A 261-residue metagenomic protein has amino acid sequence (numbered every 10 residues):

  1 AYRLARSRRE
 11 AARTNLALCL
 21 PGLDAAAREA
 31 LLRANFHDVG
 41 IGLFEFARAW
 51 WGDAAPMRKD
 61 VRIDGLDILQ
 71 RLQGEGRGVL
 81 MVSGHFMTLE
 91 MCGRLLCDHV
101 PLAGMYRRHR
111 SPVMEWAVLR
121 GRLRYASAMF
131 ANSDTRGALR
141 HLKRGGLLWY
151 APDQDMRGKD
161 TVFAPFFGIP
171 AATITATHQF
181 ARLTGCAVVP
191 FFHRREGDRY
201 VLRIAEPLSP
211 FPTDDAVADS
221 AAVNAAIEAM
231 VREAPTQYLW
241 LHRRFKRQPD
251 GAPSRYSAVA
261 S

Functional and structural regions predicted by a protein language model:
A1-S83, T88, E115-R120, A126: Membrane-anchoring hydrophobic helices of lipid-metabolizing enzymes
A5, L66, S111-P112, D134 (+2 more regions): Short, structured coil/loop segments at alpha-helix boundaries
E10, E90, E115-W116, R136 (+2 more regions): Residue-level marker for well-ordered alpha-helical positions
T14, R94, W116, R120 (+2 more regions): Surface-exposed charge patches
C19-L20, Y125, T184, A234: Residues at alpha-helix termini
A26-F36, R71-G74, D98-A103, S133-S261: Non-catalytic C-terminal accessory region of glycerolipid acyltransferases and related lyso-lipid remodeling enzymes
D38, G74-S133, G158-I169: Catalytic core of membrane glycerolipid acyltransferases/transacylases, capturing the structured, soluble-facing
